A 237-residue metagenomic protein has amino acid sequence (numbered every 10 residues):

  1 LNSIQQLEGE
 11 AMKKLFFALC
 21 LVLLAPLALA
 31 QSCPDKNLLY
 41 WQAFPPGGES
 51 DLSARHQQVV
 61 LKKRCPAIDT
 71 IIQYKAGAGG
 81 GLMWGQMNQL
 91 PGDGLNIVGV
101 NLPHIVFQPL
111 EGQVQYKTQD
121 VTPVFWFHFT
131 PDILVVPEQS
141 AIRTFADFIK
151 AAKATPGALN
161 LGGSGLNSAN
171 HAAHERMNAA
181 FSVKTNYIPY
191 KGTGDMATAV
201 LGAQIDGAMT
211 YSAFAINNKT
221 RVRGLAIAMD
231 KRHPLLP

Functional and structural regions predicted by a protein language model:
L1-A11: Short, Lys/Arg-enriched N-terminal segments with co-localized hydrophobic residues within the first ~10-30 amino acids
A25-L27: N-terminal signal peptide c-region/cleavage motif recognized by signal peptidases
S32-L38, L61-C65, Q86-N96, Q108-D195: Hinge/capping helix and adjacent helix->loop/strand transition within the periplasmic-binding protein
L38-R55, A76-G79, G162-A169: Extracytoplasmic "Venus flytrap"
P45-G47, L102, P137-I142, G163-S168 (+1 more regions): Short coil/turn segments
R55, G81-D93, E175-A180, G194-A208 (+1 more regions): Short helices/loops that flank or line small-molecule/ion binding pockets
F129, A213-P237: C-terminal lobe and pocket-closing loops of periplasmic/extracytoplasmic Venus-flytrap solute-binding proteins
